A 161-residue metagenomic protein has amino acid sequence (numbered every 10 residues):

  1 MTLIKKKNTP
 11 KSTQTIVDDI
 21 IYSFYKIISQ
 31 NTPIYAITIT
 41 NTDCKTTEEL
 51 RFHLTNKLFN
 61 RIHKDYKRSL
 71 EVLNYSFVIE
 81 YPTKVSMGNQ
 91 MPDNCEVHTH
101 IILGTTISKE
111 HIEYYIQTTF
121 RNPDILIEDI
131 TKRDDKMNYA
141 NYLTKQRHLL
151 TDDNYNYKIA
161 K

Functional and structural regions predicted by a protein language model:
M1-V97, T105-K161: Right-hand nucleic-acid polymerase module
